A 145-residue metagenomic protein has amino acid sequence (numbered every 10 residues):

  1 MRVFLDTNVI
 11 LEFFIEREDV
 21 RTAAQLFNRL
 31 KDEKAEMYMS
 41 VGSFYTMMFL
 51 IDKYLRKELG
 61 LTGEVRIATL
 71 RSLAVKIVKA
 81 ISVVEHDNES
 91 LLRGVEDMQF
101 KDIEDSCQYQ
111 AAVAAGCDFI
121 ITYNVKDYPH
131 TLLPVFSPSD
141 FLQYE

Functional and structural regions predicted by a protein language model:
M1-M39, Y54-G60, V65, H130 (+1 more regions): Short, well-structured N-terminal submotif of metal-dependent ribonuclease cores
R2, Q110-E145: Acidic, PIN/NYN-like endoribonuclease modules and their adjacent C-terminal/linker elements
A24-N28, R71-V75, Y109: Short amphipathic alpha-helical segments and helix-helix/interface helices
L50: ABC-type ATPase nucleotide-binding domain
R66-L91, D97, Y128-E145: Short acidic, glycine/proline-enriched helix-loop-strand junctions
K79-V125: Active-site neighborhoods of divalent-metal-dependent phosphate/nucleic-acid chemistry enzymes
